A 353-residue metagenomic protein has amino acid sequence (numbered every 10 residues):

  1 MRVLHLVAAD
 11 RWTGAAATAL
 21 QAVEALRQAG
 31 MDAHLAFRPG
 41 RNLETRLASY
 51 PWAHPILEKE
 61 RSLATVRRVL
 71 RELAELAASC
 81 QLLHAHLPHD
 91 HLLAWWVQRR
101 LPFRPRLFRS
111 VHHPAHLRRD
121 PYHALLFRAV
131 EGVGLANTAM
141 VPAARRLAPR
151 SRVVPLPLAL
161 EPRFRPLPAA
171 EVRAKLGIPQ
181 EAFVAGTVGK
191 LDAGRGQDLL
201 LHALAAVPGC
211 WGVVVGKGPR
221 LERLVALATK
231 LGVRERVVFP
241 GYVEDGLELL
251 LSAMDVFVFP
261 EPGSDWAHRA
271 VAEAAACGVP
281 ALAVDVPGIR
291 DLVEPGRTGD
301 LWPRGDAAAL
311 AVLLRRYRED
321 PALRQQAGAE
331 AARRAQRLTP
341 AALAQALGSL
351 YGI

Functional and structural regions predicted by a protein language model:
T13-E24, F183, T187-A206, C210 (+4 more regions): A conserved mid-protein helix/loop that constitutes part of the nucleotide-sugar donor-binding site
A36-F37, P280-A283: Short hydrophobic beta-strand element within catalytic cores of glycosyltransferases and related nucleotide-activated
A77, L107-L135: A conserved, positively charged/aromatic
A85-L92: Short His-centered aromatic/hydrophobic patch
A129-P166: Donor nucleotide-sugar binding/catalytic pocket of nucleotide-sugar-dependent glycosyltransferases
R165-I178: A short helix/loop element that forms part of the nucleotide-sugar donor recognition site in Leloir-type
R220-R223, R234-E244, L250, D300-L301: Active-site donor-binding acidic/aromatic loop of nucleotide-activated sugar and phosphosugar transferases involved
P295-G296, D300-A307, R316-P321, Q336: Conserved acidic donor-binding segment of nucleotide-sugar-dependent glycosyltransferases
